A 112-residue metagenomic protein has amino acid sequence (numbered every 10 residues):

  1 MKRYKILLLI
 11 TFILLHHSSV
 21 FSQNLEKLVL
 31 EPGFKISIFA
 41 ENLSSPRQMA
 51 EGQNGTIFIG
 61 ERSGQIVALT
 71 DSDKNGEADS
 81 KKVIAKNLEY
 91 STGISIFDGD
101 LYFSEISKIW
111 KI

Functional and structural regions predicted by a protein language model:
K2-K5, I112: Short secondary-structure capping/junction motifs at helix and strand boundaries
Y4-L15: Sec-dependent N-terminal signal peptides
S18-S22: Sec/Tat signal peptide C-region and signal peptidase I cleavage site
Q23-I112: Beta-propeller domains with acidic blade repeats across secreted/periplasmic ectodomains and cytosolic WD/CNH propellers
